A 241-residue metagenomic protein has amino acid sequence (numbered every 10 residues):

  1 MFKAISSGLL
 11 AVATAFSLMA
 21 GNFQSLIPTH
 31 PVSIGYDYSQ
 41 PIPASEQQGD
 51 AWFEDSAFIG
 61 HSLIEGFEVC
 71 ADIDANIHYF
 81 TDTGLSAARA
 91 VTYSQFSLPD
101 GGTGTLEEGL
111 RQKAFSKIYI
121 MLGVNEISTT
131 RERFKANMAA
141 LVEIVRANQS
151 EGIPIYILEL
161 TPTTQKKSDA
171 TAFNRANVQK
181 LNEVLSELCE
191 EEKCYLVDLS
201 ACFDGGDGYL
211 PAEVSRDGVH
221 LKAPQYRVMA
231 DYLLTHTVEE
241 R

Functional and structural regions predicted by a protein language model:
M1-I59, I64, E68-V69, R241: N-terminal secretory targeting modules
N22, Q48-G49, G104-E108, N125-I127 (+3 more regions): Extracellular glycan-modifying ectodomains
A44-A136: Conserved SGNH/GDSL esterase-like catalytic core that processes O-acyl groups on lipids and polysaccharides
E68, R111, G123, A139 (+3 more regions): Sec-exported extracytoplasmic/periplasmic mature domains
N76-H78, P154, K193-Y195: Conserved beta-strand segments of alpha/beta enzyme cores
M121, R146-Q179: Active-site segments of SGNH/GDSL-like serine hydrolases that catalyze O-acetyl group transfer/hydrolysis on lipids
R133-L141, R175-L181: Charged helix-capping and loop-helix junction motifs
T163-R241: Catalytic His-Asp segment of secreted/periplasmic serine-dependent ester chemistry enzymes
